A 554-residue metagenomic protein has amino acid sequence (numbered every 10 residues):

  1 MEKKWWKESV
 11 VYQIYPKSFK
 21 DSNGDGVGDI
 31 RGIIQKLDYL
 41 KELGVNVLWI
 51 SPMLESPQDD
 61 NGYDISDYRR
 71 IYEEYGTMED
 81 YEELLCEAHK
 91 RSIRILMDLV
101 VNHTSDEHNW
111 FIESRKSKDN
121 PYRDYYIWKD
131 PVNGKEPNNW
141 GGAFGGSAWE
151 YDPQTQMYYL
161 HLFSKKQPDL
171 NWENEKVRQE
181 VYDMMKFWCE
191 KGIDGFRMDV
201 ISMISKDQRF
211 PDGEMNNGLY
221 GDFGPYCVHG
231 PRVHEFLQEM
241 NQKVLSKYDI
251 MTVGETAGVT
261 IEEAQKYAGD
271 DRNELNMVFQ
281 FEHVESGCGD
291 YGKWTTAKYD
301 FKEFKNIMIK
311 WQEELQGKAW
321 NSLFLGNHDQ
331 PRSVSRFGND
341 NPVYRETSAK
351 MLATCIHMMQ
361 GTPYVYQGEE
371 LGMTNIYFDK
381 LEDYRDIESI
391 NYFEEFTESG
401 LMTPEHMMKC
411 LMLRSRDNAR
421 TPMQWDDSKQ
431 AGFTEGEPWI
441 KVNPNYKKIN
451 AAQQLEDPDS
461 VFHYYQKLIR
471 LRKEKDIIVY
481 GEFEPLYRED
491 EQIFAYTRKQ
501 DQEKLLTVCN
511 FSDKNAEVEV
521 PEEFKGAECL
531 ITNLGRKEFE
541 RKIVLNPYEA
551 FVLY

Functional and structural regions predicted by a protein language model:
M1-A527, I531-Y554: Active-site and adjacent substrate-binding regions of carbohydrate-active enzymes
